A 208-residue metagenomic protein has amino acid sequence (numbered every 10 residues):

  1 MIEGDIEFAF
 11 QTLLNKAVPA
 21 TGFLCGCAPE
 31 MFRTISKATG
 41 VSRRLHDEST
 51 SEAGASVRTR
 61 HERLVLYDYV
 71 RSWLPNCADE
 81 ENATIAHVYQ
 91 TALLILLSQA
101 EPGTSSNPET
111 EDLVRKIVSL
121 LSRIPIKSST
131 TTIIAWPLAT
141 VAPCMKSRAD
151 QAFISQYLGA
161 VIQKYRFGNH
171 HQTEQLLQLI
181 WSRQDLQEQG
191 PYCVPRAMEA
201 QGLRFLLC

Functional and structural regions predicted by a protein language model:
M1-A135, T140-G159, Q163: Cytosolic regulatory protein-protein interaction regions
L158-C208: Intrinsically disordered, low-complexity regulatory regions with latent secondary structure
